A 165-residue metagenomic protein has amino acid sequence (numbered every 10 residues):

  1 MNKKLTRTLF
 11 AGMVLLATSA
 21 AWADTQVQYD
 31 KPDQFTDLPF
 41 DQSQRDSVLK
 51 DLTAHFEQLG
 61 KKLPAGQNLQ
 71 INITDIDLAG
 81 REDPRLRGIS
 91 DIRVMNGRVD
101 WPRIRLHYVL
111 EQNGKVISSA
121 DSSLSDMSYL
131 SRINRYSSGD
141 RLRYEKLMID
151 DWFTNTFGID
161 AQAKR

Functional and structural regions predicted by a protein language model:
M1-L9: Bacterial N-terminal signal peptides that target proteins for export
A17-W22: N-terminal signal peptide c-region/cleavage motif recognized by signal peptidases
D24-Q28, I92-M95, T156: N-terminal, polar/charged subdomain of small-to-medium soluble alpha/beta proteins
Y29-D75: N-terminal segment of the mature soluble domain
Q42, S119-I149: Short secondary-structure boundary motifs at beta->alpha junctions and helix caps
A54-F56, Y136-R165: C-terminal/domain-edge helix-coil "capping" segments
K61-L69, V109-S119: A short, structured loop/turn motif at beta-sheet edges
D75-E111: Surface-exposed short loop/turn segments
